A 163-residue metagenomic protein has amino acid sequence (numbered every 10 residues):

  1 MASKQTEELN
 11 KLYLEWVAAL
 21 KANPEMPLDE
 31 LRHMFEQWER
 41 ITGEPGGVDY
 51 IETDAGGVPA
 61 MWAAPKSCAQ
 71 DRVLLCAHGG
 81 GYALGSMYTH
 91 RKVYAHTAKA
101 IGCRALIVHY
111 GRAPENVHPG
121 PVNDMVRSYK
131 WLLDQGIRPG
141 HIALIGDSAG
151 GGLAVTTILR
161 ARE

Functional and structural regions predicted by a protein language model:
M1-C68: A glycine/proline-hinged amphipathic helix-loop "lid/cap" segment that gates access to hydrophobic ligand pockets
D71-G81: Short beta-strand element of the alpha/beta-hydrolase
V73, G102-L106: A fold-wide structural signal in alpha/beta-hydrolase
S86-M87, V93, L106-H141: Catalytic nucleophile-loop/oxyanion-hole region of alpha/beta-hydrolase and closely related hydrolase-like folds
R91-Y94, A161: Glycine-rich, phosphate-binding/catalytic loops in enzymes
V93-C103: A short, Lys/Arg-enriched amphipathic alpha-helix followed by its capping loop at the start of a domain
R127-E163: Primarily recognizes the serine-hydrolase "nucleophile elbow" in alpha/beta-hydrolase and SGNH/GDSL folds
